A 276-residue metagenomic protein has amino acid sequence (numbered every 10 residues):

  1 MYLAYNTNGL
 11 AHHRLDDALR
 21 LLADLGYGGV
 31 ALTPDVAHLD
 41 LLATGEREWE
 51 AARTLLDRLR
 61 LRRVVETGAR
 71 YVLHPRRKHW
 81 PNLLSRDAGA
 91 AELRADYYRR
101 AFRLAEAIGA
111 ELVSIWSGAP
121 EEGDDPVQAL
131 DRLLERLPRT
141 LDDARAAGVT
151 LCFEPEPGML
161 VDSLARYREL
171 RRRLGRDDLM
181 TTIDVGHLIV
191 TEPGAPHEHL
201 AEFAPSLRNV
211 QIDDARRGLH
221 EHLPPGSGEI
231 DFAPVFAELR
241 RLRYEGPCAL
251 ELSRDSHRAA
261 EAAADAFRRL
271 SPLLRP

Functional and structural regions predicted by a protein language model:
M1-A4, G9-G28, D57, G109 (+2 more regions): Histidine-acidic metal/acid-base catalytic patches
G9-A11, P34-V36, A69-Y71, S117-E121 (+4 more regions): Active-site-proximal loop/turn and secondary-structure-junction residues that shape catalytic pockets, frequently
D16-D17, R58, V72-T181: Active-site acidic/histidine proton-transfer and metal-coordination neighborhood in alpha/beta enzyme cores
A31-T33, V64-A69, I115, A204-R216: Non-cysteine beta-strand/loop elements that form the S-adenosyl-L-methionine
T33-R53, S117-D124, H220: Glycine-rich, proline-tolerant flexible connector loops at the mouths of alpha/beta enzymes
L42-W49, L84-A91, G123-L130, L160 (+4 more regions): Flexible, glycine- and charge-enriched loops at secondary-structure boundaries
E48-L59, L133-D143, H199, P234-E238: Catalytic-core regions built around general acid/base machinery
L56-V72: Glycine-rich, aromatic-flanked loop segments that form ligand/cofactor-binding clefts across common enzyme folds
